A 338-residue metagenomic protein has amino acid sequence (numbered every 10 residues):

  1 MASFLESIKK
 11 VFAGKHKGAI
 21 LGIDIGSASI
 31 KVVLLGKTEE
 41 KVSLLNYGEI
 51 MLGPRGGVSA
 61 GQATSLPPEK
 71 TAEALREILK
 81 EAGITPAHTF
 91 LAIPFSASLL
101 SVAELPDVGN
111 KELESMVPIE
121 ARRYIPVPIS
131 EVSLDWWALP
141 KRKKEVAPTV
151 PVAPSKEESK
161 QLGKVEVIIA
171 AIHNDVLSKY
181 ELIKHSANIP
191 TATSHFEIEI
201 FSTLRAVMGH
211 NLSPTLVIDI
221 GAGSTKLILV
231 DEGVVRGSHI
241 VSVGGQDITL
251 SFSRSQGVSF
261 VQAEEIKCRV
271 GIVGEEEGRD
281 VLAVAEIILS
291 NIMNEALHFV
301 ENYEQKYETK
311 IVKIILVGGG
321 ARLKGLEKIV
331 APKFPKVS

Functional and structural regions predicted by a protein language model:
A2-M51, A87-P94, T149, V207-G237 (+2 more regions): Gly/Thr-rich phosphate-binding beta-strand-loop-beta motif of the actin/hexokinase/Hsp70
K15-K17, K70-G83, G209-L212, E295-N302: Phosphate-interacting basic helix/loop segments used at nucleotide- and nucleic-acid interfaces
K41, A147, V152-K160, R322-S338: Periplasmic/lumenal scaffold domains of single-pass inner-membrane subunits that build Gram-negative envelope
N46-K80, E276-R279, A283-V284: N-terminal phosphate-binding loop and adjacent alpha-helix
R55-V58, L177-I200, N211, E232-E276: Glycine-rich phosphate-binding loop plus the immediately following alpha-helix
E69-A72, T193, S253, K267 (+1 more regions): Helical "lid/coupling" subdomains associated with nucleotide-phosphate turnover
L75, I84-S96, K184, A192-T193 (+1 more regions): Short glycine-rich phosphate-binding loop at a beta-alpha junction
H88-V207: Active-site neighborhood for divalent-cation/phosphate handling
